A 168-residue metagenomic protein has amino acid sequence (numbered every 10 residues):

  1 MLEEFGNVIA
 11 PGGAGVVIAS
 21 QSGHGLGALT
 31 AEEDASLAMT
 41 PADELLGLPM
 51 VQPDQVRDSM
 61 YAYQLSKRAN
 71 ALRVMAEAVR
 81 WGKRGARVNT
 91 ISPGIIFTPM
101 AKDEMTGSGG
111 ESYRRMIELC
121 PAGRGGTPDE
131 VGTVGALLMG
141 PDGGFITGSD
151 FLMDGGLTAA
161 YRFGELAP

Functional and structural regions predicted by a protein language model:
F5, Q55, A62-Y63, R68-A71 (+3 more regions): C-terminal helical subdomain
N7, P11-R84, I95-T98: Catalytic loop of short-chain dehydrogenase/reductase
V16-I18, V88-I91, A101, G148 (+1 more regions): Hydrophobic structural elements of the Rossmann-like NAD(P)H-binding subdomain that define the short-chain
A28-L29, A101-T106, R162-G164: Conserved catalytic-core motifs of eukaryotic protein kinase domains, centered on the activation segment
E32-S36, G107-G109, A167-P168: Glycine-rich, phosphate-binding/catalytic loops in enzymes
A86, I95-D103, G107-A122: SDR active-site lid
T147-P168: Short C-terminal tail/terminal secondary-structure segment of NAD(P)H-dependent dehydrogenase/reductase domains
